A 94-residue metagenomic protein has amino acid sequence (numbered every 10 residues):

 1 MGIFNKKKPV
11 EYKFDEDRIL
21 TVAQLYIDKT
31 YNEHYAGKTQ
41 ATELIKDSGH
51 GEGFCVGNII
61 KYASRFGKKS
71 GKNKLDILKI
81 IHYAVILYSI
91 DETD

Functional and structural regions predicted by a protein language model:
M1-D94: Intrinsically disordered, low-complexity regulatory regions that flank transcription factor DNA-binding cores
